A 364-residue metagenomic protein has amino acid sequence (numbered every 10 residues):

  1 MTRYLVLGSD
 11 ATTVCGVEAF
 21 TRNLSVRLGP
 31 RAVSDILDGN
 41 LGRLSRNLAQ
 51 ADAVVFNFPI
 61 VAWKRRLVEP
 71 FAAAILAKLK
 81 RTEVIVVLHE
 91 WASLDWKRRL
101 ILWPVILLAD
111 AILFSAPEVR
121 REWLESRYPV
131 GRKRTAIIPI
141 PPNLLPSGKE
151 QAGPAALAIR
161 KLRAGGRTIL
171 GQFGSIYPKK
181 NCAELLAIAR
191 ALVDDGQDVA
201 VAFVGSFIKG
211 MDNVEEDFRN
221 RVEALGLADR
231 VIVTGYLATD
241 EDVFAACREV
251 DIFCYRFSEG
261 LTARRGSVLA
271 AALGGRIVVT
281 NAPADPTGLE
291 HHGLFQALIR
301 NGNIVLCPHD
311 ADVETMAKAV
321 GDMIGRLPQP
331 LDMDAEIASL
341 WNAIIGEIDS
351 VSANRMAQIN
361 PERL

Functional and structural regions predicted by a protein language model:
I106, Y236-L237, V243-V250: Short alpha-helical donor nucleotide-sugar binding micro-motif in glycosyltransferases
L107-A155: Donor nucleotide-sugar binding/catalytic pocket of nucleotide-sugar-dependent glycosyltransferases
G148-R163, F218: A short helix/loop element that forms part of the nucleotide-sugar donor recognition site in Leloir-type
I159-K180, A189, A202: Conserved donor-binding/catalytic core segment of Leloir-type glycosyltransferases
A200-E216, Y236: Glycosyltransferase donor-sugar binding loop
E215-L237, N301: Nucleotide-activated donor-binding/catalytic signature segment of Leloir-type glycosyltransferases, i.e., the conserved
A245-T262: Acidic donor-binding loop of glycosyltransferase active sites
P308-S352: A charged, aromatic-enriched C-terminal amphipathic alpha-helix characteristic of glycosyltransferases across folds
